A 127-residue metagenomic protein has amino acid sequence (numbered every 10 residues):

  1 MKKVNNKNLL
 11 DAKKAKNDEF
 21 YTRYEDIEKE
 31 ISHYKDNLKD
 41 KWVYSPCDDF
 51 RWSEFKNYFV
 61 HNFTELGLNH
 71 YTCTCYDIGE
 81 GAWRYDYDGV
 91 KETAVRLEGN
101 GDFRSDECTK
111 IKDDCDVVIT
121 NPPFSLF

Functional and structural regions predicted by a protein language model:
M1-V95: S-adenosyl-L-methionine
V43-W52, K56, A94-F127: Conserved proline-anchored active-site loop of SAM-dependent methyltransferases that bridges a beta-strand
